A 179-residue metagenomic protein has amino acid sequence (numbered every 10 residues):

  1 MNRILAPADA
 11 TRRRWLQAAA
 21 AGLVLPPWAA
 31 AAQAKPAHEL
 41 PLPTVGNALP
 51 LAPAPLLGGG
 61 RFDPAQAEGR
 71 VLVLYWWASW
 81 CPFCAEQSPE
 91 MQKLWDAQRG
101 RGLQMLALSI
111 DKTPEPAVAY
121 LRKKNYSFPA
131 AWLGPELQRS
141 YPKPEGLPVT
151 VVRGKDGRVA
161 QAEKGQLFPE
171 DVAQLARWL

Functional and structural regions predicted by a protein language model:
M1-R14, A18-P27: N-terminal secretory signal peptides
W28-L51, A119: N-proximal helix/coil linker or "cap" segments that precede and/or mark the start of modular domains
A52-V71: A short beta-strand-turn-helix
V71-L72, P148: Alpha/beta-hydrolase fold active-site loops
W76-E90: Conserved redox-active cysteine motifs that mediate thiol-disulfide chemistry, especially di-cysteine Cys-X(1-2)-Cys
S88-A107: Conserved helix-turn-beta segment immediately C-terminal to the redox Cys motif in thioredoxin-like folds
L103-P114, F128-G134: Thiol-based oxidoreductase modules, predominantly thioredoxin-like and allied folds used for disulfide exchange
K124-Y126, G134-L175: Thiol/disulfide oxidoreductase modules built on the thioredoxin-like
